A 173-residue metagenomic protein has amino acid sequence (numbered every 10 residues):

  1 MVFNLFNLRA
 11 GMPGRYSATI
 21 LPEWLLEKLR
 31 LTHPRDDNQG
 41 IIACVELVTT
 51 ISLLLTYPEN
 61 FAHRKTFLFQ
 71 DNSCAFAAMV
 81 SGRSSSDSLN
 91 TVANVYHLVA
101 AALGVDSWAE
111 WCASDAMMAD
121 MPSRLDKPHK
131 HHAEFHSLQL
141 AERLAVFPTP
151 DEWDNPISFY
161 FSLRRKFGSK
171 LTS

Functional and structural regions predicted by a protein language model:
M1-L5: Short beta-strand scaffold segments in enzyme catalytic cores
L8-V48, C74-F76, S81-R83: A short, polar/acidic, helix/strand-boundary loop motif
G14-A18, A62, D87, H136: Residue-level signature of transmembrane alpha-helix interfaces in integral membrane proteins
A43, L47-L55, N94: Feature representing long, continuous alpha-helical segments
L55-A119, R124-D126: RNase H catalytic domain
L103-R165: C-terminal functional segments of enzyme domains
